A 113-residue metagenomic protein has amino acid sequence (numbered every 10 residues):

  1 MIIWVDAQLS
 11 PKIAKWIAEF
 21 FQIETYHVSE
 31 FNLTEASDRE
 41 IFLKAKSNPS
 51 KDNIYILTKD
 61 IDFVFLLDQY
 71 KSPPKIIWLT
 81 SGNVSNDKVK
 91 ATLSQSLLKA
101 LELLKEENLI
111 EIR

Functional and structural regions predicted by a protein language model:
M1-I2, R113: Absolute protein N-terminus
I2-S50: N-terminal first-folded block
N32-E40, I61, V84-K88: Residues at secondary-structure transition points
E40-K44, V89-L97: Short, surface-exposed amphipathic charged segments that create phosphate/polyanion-binding patches used for binding
A45-L67: Acidic, metal-binding active-site segment of PIN/NYN-like and related structure-specific nucleases
T58, V64-L93: Mid-chain, well-packed structural core segment of small domains
Q95, K99-R113: Charged phosphate-binding loop/patch that engages nucleotide di/tri-phosphates or the phosphate backbone of nucleic
